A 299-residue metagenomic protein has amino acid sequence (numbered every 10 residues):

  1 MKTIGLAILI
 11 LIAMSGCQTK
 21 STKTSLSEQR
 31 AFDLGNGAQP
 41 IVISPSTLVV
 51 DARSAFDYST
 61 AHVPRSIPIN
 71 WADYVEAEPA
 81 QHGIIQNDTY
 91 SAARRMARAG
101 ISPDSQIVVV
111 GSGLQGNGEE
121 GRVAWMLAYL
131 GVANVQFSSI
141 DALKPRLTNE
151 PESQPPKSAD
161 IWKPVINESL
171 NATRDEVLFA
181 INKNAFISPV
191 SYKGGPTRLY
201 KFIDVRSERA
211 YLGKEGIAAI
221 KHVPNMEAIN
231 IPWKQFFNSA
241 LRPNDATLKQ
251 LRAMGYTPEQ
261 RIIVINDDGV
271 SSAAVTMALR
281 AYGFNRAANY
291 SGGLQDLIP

Functional and structural regions predicted by a protein language model:
K2-A7: Sec-dependent signal peptide recognition, specifically the positively charged N-region followed immediately by
K20-D57: N-terminal module-boundary/linker segments of secreted carbohydrate-active enzymes
T24, Q86-F186, S271-G293: Thiolate-centered catalytic microenvironments shared by cysteine-dependent enzyme domains
F32-G35, A77, L143-M226: Active-site neighborhoods of enzymes that stabilize oxyanions during catalysis
E76-I107, I231-I262: Helix-loop module immediately N-terminal to the HCX5R catalytic loop in PTP-like cysteine phosphatase domains
R242, T247-Q250, E259-A287, S291-P299: C-terminal soluble interaction/assembly domains
